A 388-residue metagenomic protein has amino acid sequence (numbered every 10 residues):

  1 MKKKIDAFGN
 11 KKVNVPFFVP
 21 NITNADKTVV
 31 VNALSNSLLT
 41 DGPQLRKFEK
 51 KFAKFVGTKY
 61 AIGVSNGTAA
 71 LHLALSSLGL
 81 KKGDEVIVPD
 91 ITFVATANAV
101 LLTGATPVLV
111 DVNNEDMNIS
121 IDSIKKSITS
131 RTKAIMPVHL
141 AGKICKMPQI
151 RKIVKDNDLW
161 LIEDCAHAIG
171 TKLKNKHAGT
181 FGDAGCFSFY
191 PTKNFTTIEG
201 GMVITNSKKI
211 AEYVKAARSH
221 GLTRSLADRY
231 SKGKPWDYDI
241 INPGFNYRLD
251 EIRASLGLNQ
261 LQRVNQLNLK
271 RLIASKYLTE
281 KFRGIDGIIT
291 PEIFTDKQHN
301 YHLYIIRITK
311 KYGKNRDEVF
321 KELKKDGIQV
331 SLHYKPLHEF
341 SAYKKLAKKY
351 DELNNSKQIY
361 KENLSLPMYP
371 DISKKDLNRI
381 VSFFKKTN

Functional and structural regions predicted by a protein language model:
M1-L38, P43, D239-I241, P367: N-terminal "arm"/small-domain region of PLP-dependent enzymes with the aminotransferase-like
V30, F52, A70, V86 (+15 more regions): Generic structural signal for small/hydrophobic residues in well-ordered secondary structure, especially within
L38-E85, A99-T103, L109-D111, K176: Phosphate-binding glycine-rich loop
S76-C165, K172: PLP-dependent aminotransferase-like
I128, R151-W160, M202-L222, K314 (+1 more regions): Basic phosphate/pyrophosphate-binding loop/patch that engages nucleotide-derived ligands
A168-K174, F181-L303, H338: Active-site region of PLP-dependent enzymes
H220-G233, Y277-F282, P291, E318-E352 (+1 more regions): Conserved PLP cofactor-binding pocket of PLP-dependent enzymes
E292-F294, Y301-Y312, E339-A347, K361-S373: Conserved PLP-binding active-site segment of the aspartate aminotransferase-like
